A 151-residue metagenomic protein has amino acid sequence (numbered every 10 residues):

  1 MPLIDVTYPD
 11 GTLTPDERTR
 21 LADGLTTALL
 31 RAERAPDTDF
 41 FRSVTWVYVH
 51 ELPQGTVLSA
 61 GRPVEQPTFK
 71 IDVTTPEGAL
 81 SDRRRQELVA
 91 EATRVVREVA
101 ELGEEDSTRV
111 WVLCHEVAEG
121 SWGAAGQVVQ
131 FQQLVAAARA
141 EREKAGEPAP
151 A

Functional and structural regions predicted by a protein language model:
P2-A151: A domain-level signal for the structural core that forms small-molecule/cofactor-binding pockets and catalytic centers
